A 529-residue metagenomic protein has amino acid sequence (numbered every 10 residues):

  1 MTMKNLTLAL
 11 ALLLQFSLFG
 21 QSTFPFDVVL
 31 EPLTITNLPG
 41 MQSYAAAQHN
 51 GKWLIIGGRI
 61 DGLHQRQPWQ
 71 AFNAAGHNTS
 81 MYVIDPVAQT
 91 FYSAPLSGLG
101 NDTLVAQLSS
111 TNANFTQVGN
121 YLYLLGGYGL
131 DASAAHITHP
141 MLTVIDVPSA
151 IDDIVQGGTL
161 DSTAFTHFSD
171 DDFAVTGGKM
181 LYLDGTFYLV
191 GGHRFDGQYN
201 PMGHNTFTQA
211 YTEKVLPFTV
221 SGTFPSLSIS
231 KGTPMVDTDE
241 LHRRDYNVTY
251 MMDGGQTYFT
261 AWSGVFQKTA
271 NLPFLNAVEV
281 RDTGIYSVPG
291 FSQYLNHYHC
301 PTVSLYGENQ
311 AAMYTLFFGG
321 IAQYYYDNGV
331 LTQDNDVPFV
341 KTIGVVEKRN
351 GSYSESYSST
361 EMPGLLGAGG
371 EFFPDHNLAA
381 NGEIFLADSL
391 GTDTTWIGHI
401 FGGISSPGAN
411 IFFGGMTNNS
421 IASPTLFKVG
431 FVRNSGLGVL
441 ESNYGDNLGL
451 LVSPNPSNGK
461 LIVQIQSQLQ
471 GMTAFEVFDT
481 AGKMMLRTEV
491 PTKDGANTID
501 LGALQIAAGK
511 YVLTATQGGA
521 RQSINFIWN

Functional and structural regions predicted by a protein language model:
S22-T34, Q89-T103, A150-D171, F218-D239 (+2 more regions): Blade-edge beta-strand/turn elements of extracellular beta-propeller and related beta-sheet repeat scaffolds
P32-G76: Beta-strand-rich domains and repeat architectures in extracellular enzymes and scaffolds, especially beta-propellers
Q42-A46, A106-F115, T176-M180, R244-T249 (+2 more regions): Beta-propeller and closely related beta-sheet repeat lectin domains
Q70-G119, G129: Blade-loop segments of beta-propeller domains
Q70-Q89, H136-I154, M202-T223, P273-G284 (+2 more regions): Beta-propeller blade signature
V105-N112, G129-L183: Asp-box/WD-like beta-propeller blade repeats and closely related beta-sheet repeat scaffolds
L295-S389: Loop/turn-rich, solvent-exposed surfaces of beta-rich toroidal or solenoidal domains
N443-S453, S457-N529: C-terminal outer-membrane/trafficking sorting elements
